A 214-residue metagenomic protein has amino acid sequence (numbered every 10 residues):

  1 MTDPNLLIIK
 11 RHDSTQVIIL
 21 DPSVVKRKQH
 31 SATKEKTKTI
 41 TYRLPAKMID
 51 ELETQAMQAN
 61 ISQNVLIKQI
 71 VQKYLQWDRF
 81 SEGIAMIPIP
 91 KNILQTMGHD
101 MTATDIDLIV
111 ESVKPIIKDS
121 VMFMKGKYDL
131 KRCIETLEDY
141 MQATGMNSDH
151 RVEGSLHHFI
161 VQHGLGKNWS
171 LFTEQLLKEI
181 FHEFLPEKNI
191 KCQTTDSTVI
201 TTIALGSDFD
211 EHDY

Functional and structural regions predicted by a protein language model:
T2-A46, E53-M57: Short Lys/Arg-rich basic patches
E51, I61-I84, E211-H212: Short, basic amphipathic alpha-helical segments that act as recognition/interaction helices in nucleic-acid-binding
T54-Q58, Q76-L108: Short, positively charged interaction helices/loops
K68, I134, E138, E174-H182: Generic solvent-exposed, charged/amphipathic alpha-helical segments that serve as macromolecular interface scaffolds
K91-H158: An N-terminal amphipathic alpha-helical segment
D149-T195: Short, hydrophobic/π-rich interface segment
T194-H212: C-terminal edge-of-domain segments
